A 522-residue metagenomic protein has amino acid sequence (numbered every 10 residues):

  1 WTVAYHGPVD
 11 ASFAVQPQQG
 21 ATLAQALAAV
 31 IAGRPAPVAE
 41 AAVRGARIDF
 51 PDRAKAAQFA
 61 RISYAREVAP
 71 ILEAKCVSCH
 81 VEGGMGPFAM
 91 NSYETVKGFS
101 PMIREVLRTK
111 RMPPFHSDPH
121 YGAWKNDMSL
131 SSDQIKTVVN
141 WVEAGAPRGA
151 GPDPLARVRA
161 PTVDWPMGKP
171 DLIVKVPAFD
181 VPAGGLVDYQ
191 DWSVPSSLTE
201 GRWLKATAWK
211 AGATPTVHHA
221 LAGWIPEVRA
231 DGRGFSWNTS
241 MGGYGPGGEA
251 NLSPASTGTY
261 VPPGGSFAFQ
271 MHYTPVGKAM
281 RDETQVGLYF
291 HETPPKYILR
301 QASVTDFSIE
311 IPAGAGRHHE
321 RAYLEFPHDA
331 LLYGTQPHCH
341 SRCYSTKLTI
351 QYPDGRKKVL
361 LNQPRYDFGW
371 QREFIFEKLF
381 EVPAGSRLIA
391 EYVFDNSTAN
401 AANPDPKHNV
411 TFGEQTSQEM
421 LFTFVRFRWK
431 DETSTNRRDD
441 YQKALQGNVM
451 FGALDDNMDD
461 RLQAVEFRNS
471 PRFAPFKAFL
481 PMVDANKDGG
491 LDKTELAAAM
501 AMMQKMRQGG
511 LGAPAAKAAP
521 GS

Functional and structural regions predicted by a protein language model:
V3-A60: Thiol-/selenol-based redox modules, centered on thioredoxin-like and closely related oxidoreductase domains
Y5-G7, L361-Q363, E466: Short hydrophobic alpha-helix segments
V9-F13, S470-P471, A499-M500: A short acidic/small-residue loop/turn micro-motif
E40-R202, H219-A222, G264-Q270, P275-G277: Aromatic- and Gly/Pro-enriched helix-to-coil junctions and flexible linker segments
P119-W124, P154-W203, A208-L331, P337-S434 (+1 more regions): Beta-strand-centric surfaces of beta-sandwich/beta-rich domains
Q446-M458, F476-K487: Primarily EF-hand calcium-binding motifs
D456-F467, A485-L496: Acidic Ca2+-chelating loop motifs
A474, D488-P514, G521: EF-hand and EF-hand-like Ca2+-sensor regions
